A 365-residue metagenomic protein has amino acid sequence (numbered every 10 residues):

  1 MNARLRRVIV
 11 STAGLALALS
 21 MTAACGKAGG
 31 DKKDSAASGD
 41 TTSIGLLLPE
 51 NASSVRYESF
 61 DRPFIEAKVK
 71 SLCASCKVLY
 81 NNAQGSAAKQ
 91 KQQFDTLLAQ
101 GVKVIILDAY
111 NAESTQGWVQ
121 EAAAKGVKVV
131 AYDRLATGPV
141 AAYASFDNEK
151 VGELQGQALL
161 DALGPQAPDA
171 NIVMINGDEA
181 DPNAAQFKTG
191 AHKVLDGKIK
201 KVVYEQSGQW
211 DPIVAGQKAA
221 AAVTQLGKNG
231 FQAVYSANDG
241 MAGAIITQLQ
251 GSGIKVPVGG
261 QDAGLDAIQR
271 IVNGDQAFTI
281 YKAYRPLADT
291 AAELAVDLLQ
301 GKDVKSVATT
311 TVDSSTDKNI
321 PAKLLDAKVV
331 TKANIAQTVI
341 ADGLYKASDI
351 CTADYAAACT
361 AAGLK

Functional and structural regions predicted by a protein language model:
N2-S11, A24-K365: A residue-level marker of the well-folded mature domains of exported/periplasmic proteins
T12-A16: Repetitive helical segments and hydrophobic/amphipathic motifs
